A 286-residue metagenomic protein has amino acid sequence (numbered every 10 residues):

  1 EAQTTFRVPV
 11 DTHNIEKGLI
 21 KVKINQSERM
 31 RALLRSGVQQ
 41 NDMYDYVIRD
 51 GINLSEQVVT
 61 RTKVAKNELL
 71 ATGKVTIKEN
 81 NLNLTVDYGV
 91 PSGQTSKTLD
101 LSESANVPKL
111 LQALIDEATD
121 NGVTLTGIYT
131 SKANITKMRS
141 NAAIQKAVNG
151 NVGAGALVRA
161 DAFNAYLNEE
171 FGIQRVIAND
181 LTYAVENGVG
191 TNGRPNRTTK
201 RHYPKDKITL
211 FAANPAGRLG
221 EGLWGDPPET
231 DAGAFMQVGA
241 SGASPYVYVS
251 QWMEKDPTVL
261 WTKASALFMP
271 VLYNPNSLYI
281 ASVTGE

Functional and structural regions predicted by a protein language model:
E1-L33: Assembly/oligomerization interface modules of large self-assembling protein complexes
R29-S55: A generic, well-ordered mixed alpha/beta core segment in the N-terminal half of proteins
I48, L125, V259: Extracellular structured ligand-interaction cores
R49, N53, K109, P257: Short, well-structured alpha-helical interface segments that form or flank functional binding sites
S55-K63: Sec-exported extracytoplasmic/periplasmic mature domains
K63-N80: Short, glycine/acidic-rich hinge or "gate" loops at secondary-structure transitions that mediate conformational
N83-Y166, E170: Extended, solvent-exposed, turn-rich assembly/linker loops in the middle of proteins
Q145-E286: Sequence/fold signature of self-assembling virion shell proteins
